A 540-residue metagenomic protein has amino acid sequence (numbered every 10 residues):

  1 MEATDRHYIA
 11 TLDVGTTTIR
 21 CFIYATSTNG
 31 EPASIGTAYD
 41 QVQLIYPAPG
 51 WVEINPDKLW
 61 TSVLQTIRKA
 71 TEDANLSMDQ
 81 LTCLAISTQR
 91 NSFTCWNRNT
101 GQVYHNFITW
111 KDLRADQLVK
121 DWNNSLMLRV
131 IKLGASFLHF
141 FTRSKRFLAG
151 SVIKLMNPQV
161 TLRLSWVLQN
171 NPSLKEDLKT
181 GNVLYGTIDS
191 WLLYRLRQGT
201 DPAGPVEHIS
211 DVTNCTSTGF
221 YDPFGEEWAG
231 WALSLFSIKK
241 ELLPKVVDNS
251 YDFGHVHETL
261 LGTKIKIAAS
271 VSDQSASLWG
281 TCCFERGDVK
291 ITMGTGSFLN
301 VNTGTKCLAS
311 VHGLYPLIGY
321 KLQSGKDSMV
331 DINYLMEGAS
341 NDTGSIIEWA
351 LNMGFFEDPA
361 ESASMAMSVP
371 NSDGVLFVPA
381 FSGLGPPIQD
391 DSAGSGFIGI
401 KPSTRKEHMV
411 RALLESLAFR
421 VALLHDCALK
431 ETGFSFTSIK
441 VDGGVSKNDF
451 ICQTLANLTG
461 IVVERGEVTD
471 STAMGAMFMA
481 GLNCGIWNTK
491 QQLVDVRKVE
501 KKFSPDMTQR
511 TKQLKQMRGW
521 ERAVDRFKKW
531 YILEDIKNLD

Functional and structural regions predicted by a protein language model:
M1-N106, Q117, K245, L261-A269 (+4 more regions): N-terminal glycine/serine-rich phosphate-binding loop of ATP-dependent small-molecule kinases, especially carbohydrate
E2-L12, I23, K120-G134, F141-T142 (+5 more regions): Active-site core segments that coordinate phosphate-bearing ligands/cofactors across diverse enzyme families
T18, M78-L81, E241, S372 (+1 more regions): Short secondary-structure junction motifs
Q89, Y251, G444: Flexible loop residues that form catalytic and substrate-binding hotspots at small-molecule/glycan-binding clefts
D112: Carbohydrate-associated surface elements
L242-P244, N488: Glycine-rich phosphate/pyrophosphate-binding loops and their adjacent beta-strand/loop elements at enzyme active sites
K245-D252: Gly/charged, well-structured mid-domain segments that form the phosphate/adenylate-handling core of ATP-dependent
